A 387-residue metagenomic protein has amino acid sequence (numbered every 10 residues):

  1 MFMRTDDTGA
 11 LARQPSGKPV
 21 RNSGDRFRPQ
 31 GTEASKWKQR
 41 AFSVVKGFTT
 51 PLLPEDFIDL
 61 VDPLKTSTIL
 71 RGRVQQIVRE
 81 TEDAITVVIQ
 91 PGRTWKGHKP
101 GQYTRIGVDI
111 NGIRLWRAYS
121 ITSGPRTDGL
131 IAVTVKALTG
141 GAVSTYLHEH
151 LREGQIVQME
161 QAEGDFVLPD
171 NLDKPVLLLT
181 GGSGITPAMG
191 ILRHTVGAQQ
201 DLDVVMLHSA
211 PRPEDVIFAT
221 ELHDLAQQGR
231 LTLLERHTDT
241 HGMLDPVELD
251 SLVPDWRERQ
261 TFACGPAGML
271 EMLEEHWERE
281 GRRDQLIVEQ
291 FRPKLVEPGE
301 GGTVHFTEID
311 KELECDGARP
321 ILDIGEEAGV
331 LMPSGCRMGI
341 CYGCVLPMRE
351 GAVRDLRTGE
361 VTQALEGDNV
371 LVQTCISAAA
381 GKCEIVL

Functional and structural regions predicted by a protein language model:
M1-A84: Short, low-complexity N-terminal leaders and the immediately following helix N-cap/first helix
M1-P29, K36, T145-D310, E314: FNR/FR-type flavoprotein reductase catalytic core
F57-I156, E160, D173-P175, L202-D203 (+3 more regions): Ferredoxin-reductase
T122-P125, D316-L322, E360-Q363, A378-A380: A short, sequence-level motif marking secondary-structure junctions
P187, V330-D355, E366-G381: Local cysteine-cluster metal-coordination motifs and their immediate loop/turn environment, predominantly Fe-S cluster
D239, D316, S377-L387: Short flanking/linker segments adjacent to small metal-binding domains or redox-active Cys/His motifs
E300-S334: N-terminal pre-ligand scaffold of iron-sulfur
G325-A328, D355-G359: Short Cys/His-rich Zn2+-coordinating modules
